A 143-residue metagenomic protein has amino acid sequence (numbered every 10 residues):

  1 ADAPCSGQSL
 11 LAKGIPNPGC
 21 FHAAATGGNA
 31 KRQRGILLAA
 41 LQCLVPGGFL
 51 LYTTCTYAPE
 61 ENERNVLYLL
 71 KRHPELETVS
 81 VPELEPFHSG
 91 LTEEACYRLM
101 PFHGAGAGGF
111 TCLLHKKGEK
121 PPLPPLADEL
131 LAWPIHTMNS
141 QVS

Functional and structural regions predicted by a protein language model:
A1-S143: SAM-dependent transferase fold signal centered on methyltransferase-like domains, encompassing both Class I
